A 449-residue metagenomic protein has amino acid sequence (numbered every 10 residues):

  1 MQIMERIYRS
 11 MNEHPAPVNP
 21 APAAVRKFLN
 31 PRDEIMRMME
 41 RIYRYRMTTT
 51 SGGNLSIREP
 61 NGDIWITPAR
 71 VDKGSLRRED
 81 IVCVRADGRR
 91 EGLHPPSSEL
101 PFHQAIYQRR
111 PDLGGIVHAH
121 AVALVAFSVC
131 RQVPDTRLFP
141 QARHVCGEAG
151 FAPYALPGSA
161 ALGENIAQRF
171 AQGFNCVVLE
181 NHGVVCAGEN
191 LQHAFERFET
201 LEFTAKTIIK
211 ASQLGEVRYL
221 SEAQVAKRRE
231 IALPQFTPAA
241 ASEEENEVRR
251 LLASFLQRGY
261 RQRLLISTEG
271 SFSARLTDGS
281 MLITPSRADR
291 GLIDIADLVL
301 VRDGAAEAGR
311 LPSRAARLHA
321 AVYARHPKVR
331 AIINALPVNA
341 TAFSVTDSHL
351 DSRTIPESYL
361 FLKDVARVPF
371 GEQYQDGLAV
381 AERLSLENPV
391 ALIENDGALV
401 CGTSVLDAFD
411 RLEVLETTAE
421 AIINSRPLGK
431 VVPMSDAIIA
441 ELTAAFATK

Functional and structural regions predicted by a protein language model:
I3-K449: Glycine-rich flexible loops
